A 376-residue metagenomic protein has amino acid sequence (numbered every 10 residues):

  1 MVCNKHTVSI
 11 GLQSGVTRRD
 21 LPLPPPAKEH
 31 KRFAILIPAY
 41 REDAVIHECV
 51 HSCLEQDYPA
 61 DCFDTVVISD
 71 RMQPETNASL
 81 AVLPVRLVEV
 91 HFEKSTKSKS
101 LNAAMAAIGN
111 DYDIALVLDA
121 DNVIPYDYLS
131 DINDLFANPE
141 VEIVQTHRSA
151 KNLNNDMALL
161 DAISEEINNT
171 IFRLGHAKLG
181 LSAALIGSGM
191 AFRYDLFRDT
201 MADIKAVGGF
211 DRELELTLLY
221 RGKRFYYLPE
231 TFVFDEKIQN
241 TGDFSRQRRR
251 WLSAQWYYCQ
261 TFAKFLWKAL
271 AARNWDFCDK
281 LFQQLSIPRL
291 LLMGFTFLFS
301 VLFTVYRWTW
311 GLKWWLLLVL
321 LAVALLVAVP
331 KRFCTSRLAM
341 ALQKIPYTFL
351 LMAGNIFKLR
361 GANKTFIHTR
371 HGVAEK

Functional and structural regions predicted by a protein language model:
G11-A27, Q283-N363: Membrane-embedded multi-pass helical conduit in multi-pass membrane proteins, especially envelope-biosynthetic
K31-A34, D64, E213: Cell-envelope/extracellular polymer assembly enzymes that use nucleotide-activated donors
H51-C62: Short, acidic, metal-binding catalytic loop of nucleotide-sugar glycosyltransferases
V66-N77, F92-K94: A conserved acidic beta->alpha catalytic loop
E89, K94-S100, Y126-G208, R249 (+2 more regions): Long helical/loop segments within the catalytic core of UDP-sugar-dependent glycosyltransferases, especially the large
N102-I114: Active-site nucleotide-sugar/metal-binding loop of Leloir-type enzymes
D111-V123: Short beta-strand-to-loop acidic/aromatic patch adjacent to the donor-nucleotide binding site
G208-L214: Acidic donor-binding loop at a coil-to-helix junction in glycosyltransferase catalytic cores that engages
